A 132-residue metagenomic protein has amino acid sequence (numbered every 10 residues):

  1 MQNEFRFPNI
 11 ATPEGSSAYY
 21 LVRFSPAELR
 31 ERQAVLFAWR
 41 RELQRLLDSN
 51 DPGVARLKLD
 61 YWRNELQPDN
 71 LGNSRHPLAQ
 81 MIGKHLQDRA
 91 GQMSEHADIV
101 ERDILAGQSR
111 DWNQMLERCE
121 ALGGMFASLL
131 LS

Functional and structural regions predicted by a protein language model:
M1-S132: Acidic catalytic motifs of isoprenoid enzymes
